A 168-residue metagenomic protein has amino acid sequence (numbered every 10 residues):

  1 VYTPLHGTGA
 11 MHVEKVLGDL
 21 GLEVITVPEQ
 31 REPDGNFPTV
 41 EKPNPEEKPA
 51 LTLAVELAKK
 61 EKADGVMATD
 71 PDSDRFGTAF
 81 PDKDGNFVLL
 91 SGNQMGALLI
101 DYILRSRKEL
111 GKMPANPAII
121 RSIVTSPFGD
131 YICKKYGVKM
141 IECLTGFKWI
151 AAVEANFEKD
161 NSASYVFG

Functional and structural regions predicted by a protein language model:
V1-G168: Phosphate-binding chemistry for phosphorylated carbohydrates and sugar-nucleotides
